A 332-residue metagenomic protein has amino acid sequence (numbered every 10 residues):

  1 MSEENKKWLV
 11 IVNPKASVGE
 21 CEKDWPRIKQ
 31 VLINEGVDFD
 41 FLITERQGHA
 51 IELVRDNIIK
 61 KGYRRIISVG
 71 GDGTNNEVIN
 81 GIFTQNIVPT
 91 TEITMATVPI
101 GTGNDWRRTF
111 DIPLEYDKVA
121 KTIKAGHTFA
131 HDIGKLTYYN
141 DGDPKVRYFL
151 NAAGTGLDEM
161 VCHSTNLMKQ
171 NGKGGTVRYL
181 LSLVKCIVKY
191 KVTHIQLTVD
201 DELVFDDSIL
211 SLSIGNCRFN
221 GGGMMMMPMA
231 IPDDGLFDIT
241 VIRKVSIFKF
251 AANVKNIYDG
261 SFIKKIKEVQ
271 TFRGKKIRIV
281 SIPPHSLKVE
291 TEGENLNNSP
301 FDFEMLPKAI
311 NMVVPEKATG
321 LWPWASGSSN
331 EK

Functional and structural regions predicted by a protein language model:
M1-V69, N76, N80, D117 (+2 more regions): ATP/NTP phosphate-donor binding region
K6, I93, K275: Nucleotide donor/acceptor-binding cores
E22-D24, I79-I82, R108-F110, M225-M226: Short amphipathic alpha-helical segments
W25-I28, I58, F83-T84, N166-L167 (+3 more regions): Short, solvent-exposed amphipathic alpha-helical segments in soluble enzyme and RNA/protein-processing domains
E35, T44, T84-L210: Catalytic core of DAGKc-family lipid kinases
G154, D158, S213-M227, N295: Glycine-rich phosphate/pyrophosphate-binding beta-alpha loops
V199-D201, D206, M226, I231-F237 (+1 more regions): ATP/nucleoside-binding phosphotransfer catalytic cores, i.e., glycine-rich phosphate-binding loops
